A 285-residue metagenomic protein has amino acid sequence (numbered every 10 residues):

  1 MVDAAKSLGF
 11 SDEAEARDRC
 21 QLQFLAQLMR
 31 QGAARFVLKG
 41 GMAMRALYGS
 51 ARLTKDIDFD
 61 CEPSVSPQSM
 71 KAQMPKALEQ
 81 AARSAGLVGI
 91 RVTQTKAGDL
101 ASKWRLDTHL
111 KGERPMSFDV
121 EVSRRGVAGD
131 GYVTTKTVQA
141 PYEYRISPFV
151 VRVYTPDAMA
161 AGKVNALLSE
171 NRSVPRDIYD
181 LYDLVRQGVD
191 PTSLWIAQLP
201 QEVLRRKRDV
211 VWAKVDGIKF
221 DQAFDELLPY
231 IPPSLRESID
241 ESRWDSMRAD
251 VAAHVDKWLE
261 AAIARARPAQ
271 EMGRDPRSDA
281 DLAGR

Functional and structural regions predicted by a protein language model:
M1-V37, A46-I57, C61-R285: Structured mid-to-C-terminal alpha-helical surface segments
G41: Active-site glycine-centered loops adjacent to acidic/histidine catalytic or metal-binding residues that shape
